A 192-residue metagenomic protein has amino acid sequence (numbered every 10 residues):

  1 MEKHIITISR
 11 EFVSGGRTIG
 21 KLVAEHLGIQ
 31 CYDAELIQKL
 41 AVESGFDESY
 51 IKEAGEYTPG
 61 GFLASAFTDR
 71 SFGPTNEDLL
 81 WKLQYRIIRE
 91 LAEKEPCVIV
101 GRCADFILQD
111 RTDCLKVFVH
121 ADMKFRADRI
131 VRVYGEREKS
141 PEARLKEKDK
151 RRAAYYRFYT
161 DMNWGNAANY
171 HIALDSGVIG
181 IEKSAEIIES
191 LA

Functional and structural regions predicted by a protein language model:
E2-E11, E95: Pre-Walker A (Motif I) flank of P-loop NTPase domains
I8-A24: Glycine-rich phosphate-binding P-loop
Q30-A41: Short beta-strand-centered segment that lines the nucleotide-binding/catalytic pocket of NTP-utilizing
A41-P96: ATP-dependent small-molecule kinase phosphotransfer cores that center on conserved nucleotide phosphate-binding segments
P59-A66, R137-I181: Small-molecule kinase domains that catalyze NTP-dependent phosphoryl transfer to phosphate-bearing small molecules
L91, A104-D110: RNA pseudouridine synthases
D110-V133, E138-K148: Conserved phosphate-donor/acceptor-positioning beta-strand/loop module used by diverse small-molecule
